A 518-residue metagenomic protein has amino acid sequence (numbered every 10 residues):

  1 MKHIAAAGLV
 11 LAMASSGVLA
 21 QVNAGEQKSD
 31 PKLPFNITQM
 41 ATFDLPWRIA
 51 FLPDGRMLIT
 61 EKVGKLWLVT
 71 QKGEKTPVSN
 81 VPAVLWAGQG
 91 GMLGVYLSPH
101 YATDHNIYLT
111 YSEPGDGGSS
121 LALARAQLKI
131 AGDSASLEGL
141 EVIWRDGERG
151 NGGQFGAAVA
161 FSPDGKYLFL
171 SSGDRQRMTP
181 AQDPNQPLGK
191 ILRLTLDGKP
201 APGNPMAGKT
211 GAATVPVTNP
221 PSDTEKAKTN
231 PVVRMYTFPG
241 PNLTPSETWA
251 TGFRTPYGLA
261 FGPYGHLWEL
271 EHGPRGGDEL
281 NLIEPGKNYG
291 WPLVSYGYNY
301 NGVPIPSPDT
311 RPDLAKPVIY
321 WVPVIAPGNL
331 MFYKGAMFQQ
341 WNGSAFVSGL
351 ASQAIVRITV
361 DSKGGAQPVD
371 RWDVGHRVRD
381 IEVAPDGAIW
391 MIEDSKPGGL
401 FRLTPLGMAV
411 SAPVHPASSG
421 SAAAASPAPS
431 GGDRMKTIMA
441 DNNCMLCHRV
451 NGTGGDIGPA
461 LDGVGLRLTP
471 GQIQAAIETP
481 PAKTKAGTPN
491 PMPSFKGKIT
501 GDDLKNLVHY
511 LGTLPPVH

Functional and structural regions predicted by a protein language model:
A20-T179, G258, G265-G273, P323-D361 (+2 more regions): Acidic, Gly/Ser/Thr-rich repeat motifs that build Ca2+-stabilized beta-propeller blades
V22-D30, G90-M92, H100-A102, A122 (+3 more regions): Beta-propeller domain segments
M40, S421, S426-V450: Sequence/structural segment immediately N-terminal to covalent heme-attachment motifs in c-type and related
K190, T255, H266, A440-L446 (+2 more regions): Short pre-active-site segment immediately N-terminal to redox-active cysteine/selenocysteine motifs in thiol-based
G364-P385: Conserved blade-ending motifs and adjacent loop-strand segments that build the rim/top face of beta-propeller domains
M435, N442-V450, I473, I477 (+3 more regions): The canonical Cys-X-X-Cys-His
G455-V464, T479-L514: Axial heme c-ligation environment in periplasmic c-type cytochrome domains
